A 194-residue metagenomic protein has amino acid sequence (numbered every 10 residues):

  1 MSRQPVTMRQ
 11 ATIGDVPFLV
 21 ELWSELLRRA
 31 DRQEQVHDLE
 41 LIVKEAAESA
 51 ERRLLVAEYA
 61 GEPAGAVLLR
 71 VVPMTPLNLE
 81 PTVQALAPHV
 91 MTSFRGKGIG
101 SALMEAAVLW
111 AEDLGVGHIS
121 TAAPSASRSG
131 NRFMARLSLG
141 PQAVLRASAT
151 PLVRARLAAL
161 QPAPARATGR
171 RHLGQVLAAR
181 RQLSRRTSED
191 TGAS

Functional and structural regions predicted by a protein language model:
S2-R3, A135-S194: Terminal substrate-recognition subdomain of acyl/acetyltransferases
V6, G61-A66, V83: Glycine-rich phosphate/pyrophosphate-binding loop shared by adenosine-nucleotide-utilizing enzymes
V6-E21, R32: A short beta-loop-alpha structural element at the N-terminal edge of CoA-dependent acyl/N-acetyltransferase catalytic
R32-V56: Active-site rim helix/loop that mediates acceptor-substrate recognition in acyltransferases
V56, E62-V71, H89: Conserved beta-strand in the GNAT
L79-T92: Conserved acetyl-CoA binding element of GNAT-fold acetyltransferases
V90, G96-L109, R136: Conserved acetyl-CoA-binding loop-helix of GNAT-fold acetyltransferases
A111-A123: Conserved GNAT acetyl-CoA-binding A-motif
